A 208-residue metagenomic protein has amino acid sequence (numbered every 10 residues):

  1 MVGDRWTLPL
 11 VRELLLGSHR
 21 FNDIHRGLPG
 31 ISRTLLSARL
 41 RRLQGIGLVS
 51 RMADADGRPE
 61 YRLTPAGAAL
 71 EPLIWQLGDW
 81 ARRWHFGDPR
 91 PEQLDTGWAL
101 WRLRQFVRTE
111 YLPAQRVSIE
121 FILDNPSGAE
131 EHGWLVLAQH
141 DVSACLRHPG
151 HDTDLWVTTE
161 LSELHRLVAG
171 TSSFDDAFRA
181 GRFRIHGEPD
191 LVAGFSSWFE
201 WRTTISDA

Functional and structural regions predicted by a protein language model:
M1-T34: N-terminal helix-turn-helix DNA-binding core of bacterial DNA-binding proteins
N22-D23, R33-R58, R62-A208: Feature captures hydrophobic
